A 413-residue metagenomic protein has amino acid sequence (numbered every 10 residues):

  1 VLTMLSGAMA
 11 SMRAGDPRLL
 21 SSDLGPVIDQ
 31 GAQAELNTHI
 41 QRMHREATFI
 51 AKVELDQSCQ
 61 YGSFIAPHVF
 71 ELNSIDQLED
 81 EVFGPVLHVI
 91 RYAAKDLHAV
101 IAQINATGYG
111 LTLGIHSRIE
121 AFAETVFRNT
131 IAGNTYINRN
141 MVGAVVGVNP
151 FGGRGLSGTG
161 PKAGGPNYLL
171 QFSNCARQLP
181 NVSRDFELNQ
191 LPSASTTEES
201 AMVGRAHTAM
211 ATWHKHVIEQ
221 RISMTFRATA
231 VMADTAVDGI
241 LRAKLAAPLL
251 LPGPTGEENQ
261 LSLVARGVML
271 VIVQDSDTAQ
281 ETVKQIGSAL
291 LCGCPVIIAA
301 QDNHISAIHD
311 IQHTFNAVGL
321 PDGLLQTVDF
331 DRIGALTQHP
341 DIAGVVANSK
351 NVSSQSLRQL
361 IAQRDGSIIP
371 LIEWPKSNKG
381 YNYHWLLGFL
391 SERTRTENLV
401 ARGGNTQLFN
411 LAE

Functional and structural regions predicted by a protein language model:
V1-L2, H44-R45: Long hydrophobic segments that form regular secondary structure
S6-P17, S21, G25, D56-D234 (+3 more regions): Conserved C-terminal structural/oligomerization subdomain of aldehyde/semialdehyde dehydrogenase
V27-N37: Short beta-strand to alpha-helix junction loop
L36, I50-D56, A121, G253-E257: Glycine-rich, charged/polar anion/phosphate-binding loops that engage phosphate groups from diverse ligands
R45-D56, V182, R242, A246-L250: Short secondary-structure junctions
L249-T255, T327-V328: Short gly/ser/thr-rich secondary-structure transition/capping motifs
